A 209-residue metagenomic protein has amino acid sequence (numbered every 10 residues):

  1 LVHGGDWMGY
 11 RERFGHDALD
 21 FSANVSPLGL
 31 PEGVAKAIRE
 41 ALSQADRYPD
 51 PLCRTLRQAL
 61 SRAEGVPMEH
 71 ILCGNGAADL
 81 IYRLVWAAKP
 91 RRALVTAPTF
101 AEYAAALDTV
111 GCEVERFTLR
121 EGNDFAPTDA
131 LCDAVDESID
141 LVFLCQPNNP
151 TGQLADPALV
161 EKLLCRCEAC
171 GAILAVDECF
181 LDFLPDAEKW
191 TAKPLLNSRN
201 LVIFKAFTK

Functional and structural regions predicted by a protein language model:
L1-R47: N-terminal "arm"/small-domain region of PLP-dependent enzymes with the aminotransferase-like
L19, L72, R92-L94: Conserved beta-strand elements of the Class I
N24-P27, A77-A78, F100, Q146-P150 (+2 more regions): Short glycine-rich anion-binding loops that position phosphate/pyrophosphate groups of nucleotides and phosphorylated
G29-P31, I81-Y82, Y103-A104, T151-G152 (+1 more regions): Glycine/Thr-rich phosphate-binding loops of Rossmann-like dinucleotide-binding domains
P49, S61-R83: Short loop-beta-helix segment that forms the pyridoxal 5′-phosphate
W86-L144, C165: PLP-dependent aminotransferase-like
D108, F125-S138, P150-T208: Active-site pre-lysine segment of PLP-dependent enzymes
